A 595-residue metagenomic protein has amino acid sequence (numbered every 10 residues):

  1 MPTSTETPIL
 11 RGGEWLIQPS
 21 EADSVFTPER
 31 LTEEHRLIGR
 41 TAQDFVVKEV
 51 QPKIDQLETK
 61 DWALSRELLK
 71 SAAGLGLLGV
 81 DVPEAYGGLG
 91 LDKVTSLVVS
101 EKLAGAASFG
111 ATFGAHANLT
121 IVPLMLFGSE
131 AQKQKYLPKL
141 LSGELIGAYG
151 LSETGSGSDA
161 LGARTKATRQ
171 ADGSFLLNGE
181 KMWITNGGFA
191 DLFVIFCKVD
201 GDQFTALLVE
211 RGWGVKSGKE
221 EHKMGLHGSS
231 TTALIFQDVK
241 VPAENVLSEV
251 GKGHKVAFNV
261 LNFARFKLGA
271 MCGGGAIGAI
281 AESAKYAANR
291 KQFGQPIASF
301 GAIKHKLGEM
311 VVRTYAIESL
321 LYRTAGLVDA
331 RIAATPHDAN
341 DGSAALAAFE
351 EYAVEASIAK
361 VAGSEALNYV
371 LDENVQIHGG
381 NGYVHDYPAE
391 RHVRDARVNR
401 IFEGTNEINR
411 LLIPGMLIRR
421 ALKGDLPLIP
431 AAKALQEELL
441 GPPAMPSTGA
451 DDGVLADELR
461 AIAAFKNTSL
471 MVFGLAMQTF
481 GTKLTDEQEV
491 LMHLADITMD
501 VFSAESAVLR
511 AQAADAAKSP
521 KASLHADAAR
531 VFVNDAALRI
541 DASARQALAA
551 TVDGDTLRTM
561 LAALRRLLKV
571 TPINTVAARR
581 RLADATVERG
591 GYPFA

Functional and structural regions predicted by a protein language model:
M1-G105, G110, F127-Q132, G143 (+3 more regions): Alpha-helical interface subdomain recognition
A111-A131, G157-A160, T168-A171: N-terminal glycine-rich flavin-associated loop
Y136, G162-A163, E180-M182, G218-H222: Short beta-alpha junctions and helix-cap segments that line functional grooves
G143-L151: A short, Trp-centered hydrophobic/proline-enriched beta-strand micro-motif
S156-G157, M182-G188, V398-E403: Glycine-rich phosphate/pyrophosphate-binding beta-alpha loops
S174-K219: A short core secondary-structure module
G214-P242: Flexible, small-/acidic-enriched active-site or ligand-binding loops
D238-V256: Long, acidic (Asp/Glu-rich), low-complexity accessory segments flanking structured domains
